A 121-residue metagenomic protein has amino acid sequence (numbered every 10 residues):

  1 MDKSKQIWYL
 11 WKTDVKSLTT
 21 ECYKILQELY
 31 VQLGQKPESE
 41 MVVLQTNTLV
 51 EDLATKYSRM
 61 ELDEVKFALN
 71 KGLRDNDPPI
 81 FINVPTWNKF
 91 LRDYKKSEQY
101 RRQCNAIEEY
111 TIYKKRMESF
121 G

Functional and structural regions predicted by a protein language model:
M1-G121: Charged interaction scaffolds used for protein-protein
